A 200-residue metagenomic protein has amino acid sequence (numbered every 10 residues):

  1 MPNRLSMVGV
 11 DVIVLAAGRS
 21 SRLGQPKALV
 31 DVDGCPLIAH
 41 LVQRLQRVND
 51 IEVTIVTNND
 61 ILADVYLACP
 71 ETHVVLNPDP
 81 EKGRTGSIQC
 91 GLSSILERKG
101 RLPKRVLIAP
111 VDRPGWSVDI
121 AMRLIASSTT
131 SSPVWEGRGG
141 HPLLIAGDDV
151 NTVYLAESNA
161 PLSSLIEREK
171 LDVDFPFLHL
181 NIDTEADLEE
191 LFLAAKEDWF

Functional and structural regions predicted by a protein language model:
P2-V8, V12, Y154-F200: Conserved alpha/beta core of the MobA/IspD/sugar-nucleotide pyrophosphorylase nucleotidyltransferase superfamily
R4-G139, E169-L178, W199: Nucleotide and nucleotide-moiety/phosphate-recognizing core
S20, V30, V150-N151, E189: Nucleotide phosphate-binding site architecture
T57-D60, D79, G83, D148 (+2 more regions): Short beta->alpha linker loops
A63, T85-I88, A121, V150 (+2 more regions): A general structural signal for well-ordered alpha-helical segments in protein cores
G115, L144, N181-I182: Short aromatic/basic micro-patch
G139-G140, I145, P161, F177: A conserved catalytic-core signature of glycosyltransferases
G140-T152, E185: Conserved nucleotide-sugar donor-binding and metal-coordinating catalytic region shared by glycosyltransferases
